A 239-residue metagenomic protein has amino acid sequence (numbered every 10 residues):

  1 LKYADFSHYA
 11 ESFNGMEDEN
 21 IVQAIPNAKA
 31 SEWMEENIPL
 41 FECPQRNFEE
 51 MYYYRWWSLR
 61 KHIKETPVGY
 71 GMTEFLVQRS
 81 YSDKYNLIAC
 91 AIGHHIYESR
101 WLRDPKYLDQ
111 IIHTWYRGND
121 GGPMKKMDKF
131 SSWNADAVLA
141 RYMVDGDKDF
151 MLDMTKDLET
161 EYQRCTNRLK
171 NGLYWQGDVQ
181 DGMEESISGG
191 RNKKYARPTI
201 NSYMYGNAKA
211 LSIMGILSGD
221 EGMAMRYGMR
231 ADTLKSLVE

Functional and structural regions predicted by a protein language model:
L1-V22, N119-S132, K148, C165-M229: The feature captures the catalytic groove of carbohydrate-active enzymes
F13-D153, E159: Substrate-binding groove/exosite segments of carbohydrate-active enzymes
W56-L59, L158, A224-E239: Short amphipathic alpha-helical coiled-coil/interface segments
W57-R60, K64, M143, Q163 (+3 more regions): Sec-exported extracytoplasmic/periplasmic mature domains
T155-K156, A210: Hydrophobic alpha-helical membrane-insertion segments
